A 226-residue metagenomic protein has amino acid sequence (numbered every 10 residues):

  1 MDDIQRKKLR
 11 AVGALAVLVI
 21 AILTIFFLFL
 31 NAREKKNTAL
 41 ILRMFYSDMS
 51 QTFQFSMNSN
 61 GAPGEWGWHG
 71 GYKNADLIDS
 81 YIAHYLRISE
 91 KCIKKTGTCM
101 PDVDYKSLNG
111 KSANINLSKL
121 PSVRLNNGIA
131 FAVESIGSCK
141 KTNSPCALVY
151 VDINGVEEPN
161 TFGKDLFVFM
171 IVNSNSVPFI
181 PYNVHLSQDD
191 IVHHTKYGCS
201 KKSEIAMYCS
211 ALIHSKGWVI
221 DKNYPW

Functional and structural regions predicted by a protein language model:
M1-A14: N-terminal leader/signal peptides at the extreme start of proteins
L15-A16, G110: Intrinsically disordered, low-complexity segments enriched in polar/charged residues with Gly/Pro, especially when
V19-K36, F53: C-terminal juxtamembrane segment of a hydrophobic transmembrane alpha-helix
F27, W66-G67: Histidine- and aromatic-rich ligand-binding microenvironments
N37-E65, G71-N74, I78: Membrane-proximal N-terminal amphipathic helix
D76-W226: Intrinsically disordered, low-complexity regions enriched in Pro/Ser/Thr/Gly and acidic residues
